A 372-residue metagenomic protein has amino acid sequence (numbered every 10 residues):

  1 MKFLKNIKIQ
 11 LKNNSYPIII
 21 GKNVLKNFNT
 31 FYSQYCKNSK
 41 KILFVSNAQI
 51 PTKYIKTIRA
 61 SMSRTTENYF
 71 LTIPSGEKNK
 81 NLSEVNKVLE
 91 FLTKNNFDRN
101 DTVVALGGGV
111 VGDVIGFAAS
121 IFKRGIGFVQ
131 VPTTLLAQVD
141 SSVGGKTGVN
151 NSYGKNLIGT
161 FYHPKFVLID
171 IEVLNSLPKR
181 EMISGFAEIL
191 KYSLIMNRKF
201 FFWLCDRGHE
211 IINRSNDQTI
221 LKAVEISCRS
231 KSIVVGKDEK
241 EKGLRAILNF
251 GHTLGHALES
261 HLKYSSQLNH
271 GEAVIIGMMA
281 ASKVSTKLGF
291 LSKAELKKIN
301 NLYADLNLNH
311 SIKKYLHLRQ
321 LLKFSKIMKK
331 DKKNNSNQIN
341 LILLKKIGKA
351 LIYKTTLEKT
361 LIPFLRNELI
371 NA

Functional and structural regions predicted by a protein language model:
K2-T102: ATP/NTP phosphate-donor binding region
F3-I7, S15, A187, F290-A372: C-terminal charged capping/lid subdomain of soluble metabolic enzymes
Q10, P17-I19, F117-H209: A glycine/threonine-rich phosphate-anchoring loop and its flanking beta-alpha core in nucleotide/phosphate-binding
L89-L106, I115-Q130, D140: Non-catalytic interfacial helical region
N96-D98, I121-F122, N150-N151, I158-Y162 (+3 more regions): Solvent-exposed alpha-helices and their adjacent loops that cap or buttress functional pockets in soluble metabolic
V110-F117, Q138, H256-A257: Short glycine/serine/threonine-rich phosphate/pyrophosphate-binding segments that cradle anionic phosphate groups
R207-L321: Active-site segments that bind and position negatively charged phosphate/pyrophosphate groups
